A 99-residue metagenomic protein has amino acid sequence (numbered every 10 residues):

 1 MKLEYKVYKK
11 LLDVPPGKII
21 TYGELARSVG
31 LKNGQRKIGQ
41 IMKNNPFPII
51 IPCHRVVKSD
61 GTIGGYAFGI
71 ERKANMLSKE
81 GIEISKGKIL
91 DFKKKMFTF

Functional and structural regions predicted by a protein language model:
M1-F99: Nucleic acid-binding interface residues in structured DNA/RNA-binding domains, emphasizing the DNA-engaging scaffolds
